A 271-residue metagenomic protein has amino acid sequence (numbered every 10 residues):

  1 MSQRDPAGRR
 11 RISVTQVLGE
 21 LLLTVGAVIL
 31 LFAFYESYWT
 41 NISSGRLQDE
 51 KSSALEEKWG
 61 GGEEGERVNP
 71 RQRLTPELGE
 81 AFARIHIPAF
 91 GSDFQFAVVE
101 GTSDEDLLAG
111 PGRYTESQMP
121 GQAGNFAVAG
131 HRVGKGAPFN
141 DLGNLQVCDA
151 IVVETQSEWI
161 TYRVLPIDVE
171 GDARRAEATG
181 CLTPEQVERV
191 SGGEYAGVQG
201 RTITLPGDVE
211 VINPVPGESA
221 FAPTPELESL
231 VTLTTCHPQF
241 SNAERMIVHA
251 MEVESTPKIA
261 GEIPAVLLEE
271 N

Functional and structural regions predicted by a protein language model:
M1-L55: N-terminal membrane-targeting segments
A33, H86-I87, E100, G130 (+2 more regions): Hydrophobic side chains in beta-strands
S37, N41, G45, K58 (+6 more regions): Structured segments of extracytoplasmic/periplasmic soluble domains in secreted or envelope-associated proteins
A54-R84: Short extracytoplasmic
V68-N69, L108-R113, R132-V133: Short acidic (Asp/Glu) patches
L74-T115: Short, positionally conserved secondary-structure boundary motifs
Q118-R132: Short, basic/aromatic beta-hairpin or loop at an interaction surface
F126, V133-N271: Extracytoplasmic/periplasmic soluble domains downstream of a signal peptide or transmembrane helix
